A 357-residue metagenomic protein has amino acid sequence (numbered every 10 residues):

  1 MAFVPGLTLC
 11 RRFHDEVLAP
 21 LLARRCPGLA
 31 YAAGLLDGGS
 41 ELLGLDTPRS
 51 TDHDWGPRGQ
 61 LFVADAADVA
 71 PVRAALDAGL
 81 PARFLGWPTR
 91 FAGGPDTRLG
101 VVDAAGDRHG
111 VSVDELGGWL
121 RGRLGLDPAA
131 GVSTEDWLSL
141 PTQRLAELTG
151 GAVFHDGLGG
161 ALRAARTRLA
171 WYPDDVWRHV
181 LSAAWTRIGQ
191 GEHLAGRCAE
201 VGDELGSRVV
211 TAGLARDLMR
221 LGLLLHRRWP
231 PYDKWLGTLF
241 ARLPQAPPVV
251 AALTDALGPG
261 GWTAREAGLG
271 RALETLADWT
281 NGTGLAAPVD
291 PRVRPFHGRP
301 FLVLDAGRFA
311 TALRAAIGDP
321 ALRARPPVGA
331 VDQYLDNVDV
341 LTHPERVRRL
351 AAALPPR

Functional and structural regions predicted by a protein language model:
M1-G34: Helical scaffold of the NTase/Pol beta-like nucleotidyltransferase catalytic core
M1-L7, R58, G196, V201-D203: Glycine- and acidic
V17-C26, L76-L80, F84, L276 (+1 more regions): Hydrophobic, Leu/Ile/Phe/Ala-enriched alpha-helical segments that form helix-helix packing faces
L21-A66: Active-site nucleotide-donor binding segment shared across nucleotidyl transfer reactions
A32, T89-P95, P230-D233: Short, glycine/acidic-rich hinge or "gate" loops at secondary-structure transitions that mediate conformational
A70-E200: Conserved NTP/Mg2+-binding pocket subregion across the NTase superfamily
L140-P327: Conserved nucleotidyltransferase catalytic core and NTase-mimicking acidic/glycine-rich helix/loop elements in nucleic
P320-R357: Extended, compositionally biased alpha-helical segments that mediate assembly or anchoring
